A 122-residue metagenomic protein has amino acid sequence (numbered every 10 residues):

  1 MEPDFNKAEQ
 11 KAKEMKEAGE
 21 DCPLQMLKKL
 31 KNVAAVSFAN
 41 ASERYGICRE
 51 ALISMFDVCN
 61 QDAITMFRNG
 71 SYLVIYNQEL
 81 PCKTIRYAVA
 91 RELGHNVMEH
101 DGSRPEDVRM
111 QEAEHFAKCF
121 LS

Functional and structural regions predicted by a protein language model:
M1-S122: Active-site hotspot residues in diverse enzymes, especially metal/ion-binding acidic/histidine motifs
